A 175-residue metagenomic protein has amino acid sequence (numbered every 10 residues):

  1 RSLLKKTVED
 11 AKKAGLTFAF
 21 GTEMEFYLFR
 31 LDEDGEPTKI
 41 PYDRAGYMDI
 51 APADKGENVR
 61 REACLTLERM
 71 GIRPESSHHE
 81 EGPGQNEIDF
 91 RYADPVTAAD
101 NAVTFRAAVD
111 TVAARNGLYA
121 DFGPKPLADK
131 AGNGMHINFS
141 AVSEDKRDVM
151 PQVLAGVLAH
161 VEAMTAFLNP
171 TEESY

Functional and structural regions predicted by a protein language model:
R1-Y175: Glycine-rich, acidic/polar active-site loops that bind/position phosphate-bearing ligands
